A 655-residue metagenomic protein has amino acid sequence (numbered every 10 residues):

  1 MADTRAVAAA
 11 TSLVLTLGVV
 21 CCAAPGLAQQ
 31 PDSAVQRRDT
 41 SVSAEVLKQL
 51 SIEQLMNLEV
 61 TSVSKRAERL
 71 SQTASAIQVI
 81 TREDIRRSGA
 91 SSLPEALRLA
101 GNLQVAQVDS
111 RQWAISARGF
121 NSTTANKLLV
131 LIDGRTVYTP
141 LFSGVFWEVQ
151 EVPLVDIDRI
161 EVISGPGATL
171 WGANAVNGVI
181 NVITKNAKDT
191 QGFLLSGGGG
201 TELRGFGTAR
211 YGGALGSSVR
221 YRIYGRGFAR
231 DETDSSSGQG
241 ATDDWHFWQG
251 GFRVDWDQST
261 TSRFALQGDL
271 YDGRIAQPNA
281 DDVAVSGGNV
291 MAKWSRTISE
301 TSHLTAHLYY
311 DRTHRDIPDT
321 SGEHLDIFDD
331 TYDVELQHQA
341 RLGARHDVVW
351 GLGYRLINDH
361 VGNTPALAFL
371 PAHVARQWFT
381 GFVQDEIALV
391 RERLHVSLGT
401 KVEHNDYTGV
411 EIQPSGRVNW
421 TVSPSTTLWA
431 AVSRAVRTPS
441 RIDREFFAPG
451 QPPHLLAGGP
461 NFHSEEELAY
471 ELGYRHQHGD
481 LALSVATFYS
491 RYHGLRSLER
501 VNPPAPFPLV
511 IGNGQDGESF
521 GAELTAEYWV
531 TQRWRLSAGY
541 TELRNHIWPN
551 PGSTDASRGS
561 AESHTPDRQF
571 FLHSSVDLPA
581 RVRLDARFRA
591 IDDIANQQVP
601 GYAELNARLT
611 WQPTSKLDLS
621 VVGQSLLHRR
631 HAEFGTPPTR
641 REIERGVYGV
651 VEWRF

Functional and structural regions predicted by a protein language model:
Q30-R86, T297: Short, acidic, small-residue-rich periplasmic hinge/interaction motif at the N-terminus of Gram-negative outer-membrane
T61-Q78, P94-T136: Extracytoplasmic beta-strand/coil segments of soluble accessory domains associated with Gram-negative outer-membrane
T136-S164: Short acidic/polar hinge/loop motifs at secondary-structure boundaries that mediate gating or recognition
A168-T169, N181, D189-T190, S196-G198 (+2 more regions): Periplasmic-side early beta-strands and strand-to-turn transitions of outer-membrane beta-barrels
G212-A214, D257, A430, L468 (+1 more regions): Conserved C-terminal beta-signal and adjacent last beta-strands/turns of outer-membrane beta-barrel proteins
D257-Y271, A284-V410, N419-S423, H476 (+3 more regions): Face-selective signature of the C-terminal outer-membrane beta-barrel domain
A280-N289, K293-T297, I327, T427 (+7 more regions): Outer-membrane beta-barrel signature, preferentially recognizing the C-terminal barrel domain of Gram-negative
A388-V390, L394-H395, F488-R491, G512-D593: Gram-negative outer-membrane beta-barrel transporters
